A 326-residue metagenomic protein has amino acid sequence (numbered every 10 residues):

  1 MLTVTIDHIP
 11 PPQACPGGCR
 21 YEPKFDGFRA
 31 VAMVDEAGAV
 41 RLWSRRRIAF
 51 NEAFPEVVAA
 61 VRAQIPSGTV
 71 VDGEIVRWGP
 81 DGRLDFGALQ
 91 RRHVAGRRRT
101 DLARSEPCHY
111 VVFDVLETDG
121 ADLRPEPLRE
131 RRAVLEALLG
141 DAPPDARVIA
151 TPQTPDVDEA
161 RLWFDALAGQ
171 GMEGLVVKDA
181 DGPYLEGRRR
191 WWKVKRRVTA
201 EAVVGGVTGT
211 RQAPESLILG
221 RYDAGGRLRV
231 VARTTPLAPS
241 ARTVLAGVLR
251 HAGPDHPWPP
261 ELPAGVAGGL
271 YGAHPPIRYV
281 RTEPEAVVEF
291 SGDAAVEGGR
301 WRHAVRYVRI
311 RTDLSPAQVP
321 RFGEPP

Functional and structural regions predicted by a protein language model:
M1-P326: Catalytic cores of nucleic-acid ligases and guanylyltransferases
